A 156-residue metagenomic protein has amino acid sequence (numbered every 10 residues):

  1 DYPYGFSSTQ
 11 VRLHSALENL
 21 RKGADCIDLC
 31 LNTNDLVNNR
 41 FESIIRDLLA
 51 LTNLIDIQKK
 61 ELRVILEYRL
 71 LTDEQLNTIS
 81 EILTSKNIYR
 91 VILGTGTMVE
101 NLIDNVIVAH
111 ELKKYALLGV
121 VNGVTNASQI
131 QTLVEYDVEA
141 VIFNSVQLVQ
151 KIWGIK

Functional and structural regions predicted by a protein language model:
D1-Y4, I57-Y68, E111-N122: Short beta-strand/loop segments at the ligand-binding rim of alpha/beta enzyme cores
Y2-P3, K22-L36, S85-E100, G123-V124 (+1 more regions): Glycine-rich phosphate-binding active-site loops on the catalytic face of alpha/beta enzymes
F6-L13, N34-D56, L70-L76, T95-L112 (+2 more regions): Active-site-adjacent beta->alpha loops and helix N-cap segments on the catalytic face of soluble alpha/beta enzymes
S7-R21, L71-I82, L118, V124-A140: Catalytic cores of alpha/beta
A16-G23, T52-I57, T84-S85, A109-K113 (+1 more regions): Acidic (Asp/Glu)-rich catalytic clusters
N19-D35, S43-R46, E81, K113-V120: A broadly tuned preference for mixed-charge, low-complexity surface segments
C30-N34, L62-L71: Conserved strand-turn element in the central/C-terminal portion of the radical SAM core barrel that lines
